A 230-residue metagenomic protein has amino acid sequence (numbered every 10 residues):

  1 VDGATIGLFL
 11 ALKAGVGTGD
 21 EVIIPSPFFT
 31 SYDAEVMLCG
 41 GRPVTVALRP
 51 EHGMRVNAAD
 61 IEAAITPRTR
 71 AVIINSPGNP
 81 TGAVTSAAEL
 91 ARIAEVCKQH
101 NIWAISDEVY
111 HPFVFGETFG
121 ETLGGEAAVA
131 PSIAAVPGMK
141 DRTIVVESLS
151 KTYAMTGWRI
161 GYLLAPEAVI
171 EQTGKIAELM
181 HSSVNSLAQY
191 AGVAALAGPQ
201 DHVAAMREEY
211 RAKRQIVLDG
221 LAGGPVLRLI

Functional and structural regions predicted by a protein language model:
V1-E21: Phosphate-binding glycine-rich loop
V1-G3, L10, D60, A195-G198 (+1 more regions): N-terminal small-domain helix-loop-helix segment of the aminotransferase-like
A14-V36: Conserved PLP-anchoring active-site segment centered on the Schiff-base-forming lysine
D20, G41, Q99-W103, M139-D141: A short helix->loop->beta-strand "cap" motif at the edges of active sites that frequently abuts
L38-V44: A short helix-loop-beta submotif of the ANL/AMP-binding
V44, L48-G120: Active-site phosphate-binding strand-loop segment of PLP-dependent enzymes
M139-R211, Q215-G224: Conserved core segment of the aminotransferase class I/II
